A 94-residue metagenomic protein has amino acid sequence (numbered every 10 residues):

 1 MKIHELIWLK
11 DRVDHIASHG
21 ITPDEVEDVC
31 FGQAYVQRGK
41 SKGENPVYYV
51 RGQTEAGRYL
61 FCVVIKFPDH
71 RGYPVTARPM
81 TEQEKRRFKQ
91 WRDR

Functional and structural regions predicted by a protein language model:
M1-R94: Ribonuclease/tRNase effector modules and their secretory precursors
